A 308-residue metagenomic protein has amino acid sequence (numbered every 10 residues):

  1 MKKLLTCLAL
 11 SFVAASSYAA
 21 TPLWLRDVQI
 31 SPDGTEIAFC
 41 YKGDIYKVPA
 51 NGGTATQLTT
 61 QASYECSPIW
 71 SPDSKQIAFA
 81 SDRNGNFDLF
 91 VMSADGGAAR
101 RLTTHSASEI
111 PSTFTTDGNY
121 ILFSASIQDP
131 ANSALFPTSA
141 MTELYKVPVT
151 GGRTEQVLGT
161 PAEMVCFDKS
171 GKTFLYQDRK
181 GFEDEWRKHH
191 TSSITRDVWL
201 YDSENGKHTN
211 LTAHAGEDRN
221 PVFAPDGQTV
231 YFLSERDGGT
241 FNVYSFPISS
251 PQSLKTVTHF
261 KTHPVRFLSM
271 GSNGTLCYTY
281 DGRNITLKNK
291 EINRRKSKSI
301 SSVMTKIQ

Functional and structural regions predicted by a protein language model:
M1-L4: Positively charged n-region of N-terminal signal peptides that target proteins for export
C7-A14: Bacterial N-terminal signal peptides
A15-A19: Sec/Tat signal peptide C-region and signal peptidase I cleavage site
A20-G34: Short N-terminal segments immediately surrounding and downstream of signal-peptide cleavage
A20-P22, C40-Y46, T54, T59-E65 (+14 more regions): A flexible loop/linker signature enriched in serine peptidases of the S9 family
Q29, I69, T113, C166 (+2 more regions): Conserved beta-strand position repeated across blades of beta-propeller domains
D33-T35, D73-K75, D117-N119, S170-K172 (+2 more regions): Short coil/turn segments that connect the beta-strands within blades of beta-propeller domains
I292-R294: Conserved glycine-bearing catalytic or ligand-binding loops at nucleotide- and phosphate-handling centers of large
